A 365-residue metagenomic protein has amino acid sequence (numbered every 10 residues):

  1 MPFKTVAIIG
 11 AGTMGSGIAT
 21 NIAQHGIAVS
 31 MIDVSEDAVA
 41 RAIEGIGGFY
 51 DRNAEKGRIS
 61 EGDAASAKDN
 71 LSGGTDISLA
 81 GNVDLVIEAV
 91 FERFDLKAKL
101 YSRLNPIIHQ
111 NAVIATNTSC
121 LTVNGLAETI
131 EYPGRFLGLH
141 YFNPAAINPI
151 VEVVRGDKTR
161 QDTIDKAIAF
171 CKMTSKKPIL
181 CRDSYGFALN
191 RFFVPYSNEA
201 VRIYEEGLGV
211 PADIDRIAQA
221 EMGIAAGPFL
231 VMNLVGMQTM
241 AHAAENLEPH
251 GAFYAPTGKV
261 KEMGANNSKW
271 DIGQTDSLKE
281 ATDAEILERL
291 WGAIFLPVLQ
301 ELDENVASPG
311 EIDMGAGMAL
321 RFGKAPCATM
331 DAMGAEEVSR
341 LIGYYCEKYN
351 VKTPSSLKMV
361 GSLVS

Functional and structural regions predicted by a protein language model:
M1-S365: N-terminal glycine-rich phosphate-binding loop for ADP-containing cofactors
